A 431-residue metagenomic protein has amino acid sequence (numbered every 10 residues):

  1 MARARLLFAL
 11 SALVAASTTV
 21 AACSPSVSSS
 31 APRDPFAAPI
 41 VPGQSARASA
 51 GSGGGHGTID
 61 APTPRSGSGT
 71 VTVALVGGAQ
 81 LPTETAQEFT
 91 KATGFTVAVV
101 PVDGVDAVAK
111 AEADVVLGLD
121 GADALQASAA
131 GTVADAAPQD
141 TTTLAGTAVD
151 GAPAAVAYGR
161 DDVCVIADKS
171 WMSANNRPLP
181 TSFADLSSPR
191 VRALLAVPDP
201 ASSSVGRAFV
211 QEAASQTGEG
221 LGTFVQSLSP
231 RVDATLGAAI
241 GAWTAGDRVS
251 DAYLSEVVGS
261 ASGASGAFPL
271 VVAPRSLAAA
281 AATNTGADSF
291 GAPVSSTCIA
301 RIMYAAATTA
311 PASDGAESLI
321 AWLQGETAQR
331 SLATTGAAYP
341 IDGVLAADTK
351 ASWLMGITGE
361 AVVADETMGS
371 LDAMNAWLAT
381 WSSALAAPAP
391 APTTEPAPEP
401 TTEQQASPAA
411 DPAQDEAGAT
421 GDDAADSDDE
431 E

Functional and structural regions predicted by a protein language model:
C23-A46, D314, W322-E431: Extracellular/periplasmic juxtamembrane helices and adjacent flexible linkers that interface with membrane partners
C23-V27, A31-Q126: Early extracytoplasmic/lumenal segment of secretory-pathway proteins
P62-P64, E112-L119, V133-I166, A184-D185 (+1 more regions): A structural signal for short loop-to-beta-strand junctions that line the ligand-binding cleft of periplasmic/secreted
G121-A130, G151-P178, A208-Q216, A300-A306: Periplasmic solute-binding protein
V133-T143, A154-A157, A184, P269-L270 (+2 more regions): Short beta-strand->loop
I166-M172, A300-G315, W322-L323, S331-A337: A bilobed periplasmic-binding-protein/Venus flytrap-type ligand-binding module shared by bacterial periplasmic
A184-Q216: Short loop->beta-strand "edge-of-pocket" segments that line small-molecule binding or catalytic clefts across diverse
S202-V205, Q211-T297: Ligand-binding pocket segment of bilobal, Venus flytrap-like solute-binding proteins
